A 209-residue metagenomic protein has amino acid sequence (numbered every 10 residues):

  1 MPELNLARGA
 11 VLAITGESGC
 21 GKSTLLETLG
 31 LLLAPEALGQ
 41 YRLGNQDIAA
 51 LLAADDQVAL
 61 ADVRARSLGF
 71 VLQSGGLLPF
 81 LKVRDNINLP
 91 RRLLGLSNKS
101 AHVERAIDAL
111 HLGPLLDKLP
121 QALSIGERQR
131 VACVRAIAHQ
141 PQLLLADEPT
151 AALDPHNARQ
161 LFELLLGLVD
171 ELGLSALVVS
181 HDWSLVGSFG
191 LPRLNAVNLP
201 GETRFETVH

Functional and structural regions predicted by a protein language model:
D47, K99-L115: Conserved ABC ATPase "signature" region
I48-G69: ABC ATPase NBD coupling module
L81-N88: Short coil-to-helix segment of the ABC ATPase nucleotide-binding domain corresponding to the Q-loop/switch region
L119-Q129: Conserved ABC ATPase signature
C133: Hydrophobic anchor residue at the start of the ABC signature
A138-Q142: A short, proline-enriched helix->beta-strand linker immediately N-terminal to the Walker B motif in ABC-type P-loop
L144-D147: Catalytic Walker B motif of ABC-type/P-loop ATPase nucleotide-binding domains
